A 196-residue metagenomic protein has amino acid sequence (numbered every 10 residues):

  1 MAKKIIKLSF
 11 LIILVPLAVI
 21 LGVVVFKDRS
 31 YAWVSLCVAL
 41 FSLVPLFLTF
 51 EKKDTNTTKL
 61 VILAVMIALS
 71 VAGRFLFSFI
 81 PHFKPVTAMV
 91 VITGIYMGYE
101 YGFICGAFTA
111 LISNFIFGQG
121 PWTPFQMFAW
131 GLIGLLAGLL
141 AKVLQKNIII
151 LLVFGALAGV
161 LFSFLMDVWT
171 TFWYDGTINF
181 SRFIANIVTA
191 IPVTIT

Functional and structural regions predicted by a protein language model:
A2-V38, T123-A129, L135, L139-T196: Membrane-embedded alpha-helical hairpins and interfacial helices in multi-pass inner-membrane proteins
A2-V91: Hydrophobic transmembrane alpha-helices
F26-S30, M97-G102, G118-G120: Transmembrane helix interruption/hinge and helix-loop junction motifs
V44-L48, V86-G102, L136-L140: Generic transmembrane alpha-helix motif of multi-pass integral membrane proteins
N56-K59, Y99-I104, L144-I149: Membrane-helix interface segments
V65-S70, G94, G98, C105 (+6 more regions): Alpha-helical transmembrane segments in multi-pass membrane proteins
V71-T87, A107-A141: Interfacial aromatic-anchored transmembrane helix boundaries in multi-pass membrane proteins
H82, V86, Y101, K146-F154: Membrane-interface starts of transmembrane alpha-helices
